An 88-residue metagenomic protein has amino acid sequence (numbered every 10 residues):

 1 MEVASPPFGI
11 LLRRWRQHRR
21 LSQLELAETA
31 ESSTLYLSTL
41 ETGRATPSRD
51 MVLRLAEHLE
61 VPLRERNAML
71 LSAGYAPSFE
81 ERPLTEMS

Functional and structural regions predicted by a protein language model:
M1-R19: A short, Lys/Arg-rich alpha-helix, primarily the initiator
I10, R20-L21, P47-D50: Residue-level signal for the short linker/turn that defines the boundary of a DNA-recognition helix
R13, L24, L53: Residues within the helices of the helix-turn-helix
R20-S38: Short alpha-helical DNA-recognition segment
E25, Y36, T46, E65-A68: Residues in the helix-turn-helix
T29, R49-L53, E57-S88: Short amphipathic recognition helices of helix-turn-helix/homeodomain-type DNA-binding modules
